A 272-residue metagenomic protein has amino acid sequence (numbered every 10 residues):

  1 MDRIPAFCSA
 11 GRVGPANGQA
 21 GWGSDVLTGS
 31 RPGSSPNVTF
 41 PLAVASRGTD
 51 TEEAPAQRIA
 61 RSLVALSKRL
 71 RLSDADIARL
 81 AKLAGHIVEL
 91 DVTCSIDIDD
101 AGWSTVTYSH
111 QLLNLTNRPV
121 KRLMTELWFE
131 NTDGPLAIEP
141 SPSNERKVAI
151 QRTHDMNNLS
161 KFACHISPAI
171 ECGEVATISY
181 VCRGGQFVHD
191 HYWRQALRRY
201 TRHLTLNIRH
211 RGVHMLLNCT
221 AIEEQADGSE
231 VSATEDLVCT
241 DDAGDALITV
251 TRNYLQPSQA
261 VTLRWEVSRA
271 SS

Functional and structural regions predicted by a protein language model:
M1-T51: Basic, Lys/Arg-rich alpha-helical nucleic-acid-recognition elements, primarily the DNA-binding modules of transcription
R47-S272: Lumenal/extracellular ectodomains and adaptor appendage modules of the eukaryotic vesicle/secretory system
